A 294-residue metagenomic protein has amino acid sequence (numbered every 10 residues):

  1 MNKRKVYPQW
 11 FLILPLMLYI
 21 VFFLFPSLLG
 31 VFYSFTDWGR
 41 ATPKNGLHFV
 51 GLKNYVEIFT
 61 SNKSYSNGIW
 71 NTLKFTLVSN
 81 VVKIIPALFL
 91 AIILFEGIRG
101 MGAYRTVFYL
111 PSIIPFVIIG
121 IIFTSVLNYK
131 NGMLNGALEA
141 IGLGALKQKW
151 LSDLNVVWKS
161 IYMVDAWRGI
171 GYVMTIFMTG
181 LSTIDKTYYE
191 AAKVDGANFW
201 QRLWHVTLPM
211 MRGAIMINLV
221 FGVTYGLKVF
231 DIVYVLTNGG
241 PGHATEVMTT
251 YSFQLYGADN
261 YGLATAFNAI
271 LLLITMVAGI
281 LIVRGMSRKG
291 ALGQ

Functional and structural regions predicted by a protein language model:
N2-Q294: A structural signal for multi-pass alpha-helical bundles of membrane permease subunits that mediate small-molecule
